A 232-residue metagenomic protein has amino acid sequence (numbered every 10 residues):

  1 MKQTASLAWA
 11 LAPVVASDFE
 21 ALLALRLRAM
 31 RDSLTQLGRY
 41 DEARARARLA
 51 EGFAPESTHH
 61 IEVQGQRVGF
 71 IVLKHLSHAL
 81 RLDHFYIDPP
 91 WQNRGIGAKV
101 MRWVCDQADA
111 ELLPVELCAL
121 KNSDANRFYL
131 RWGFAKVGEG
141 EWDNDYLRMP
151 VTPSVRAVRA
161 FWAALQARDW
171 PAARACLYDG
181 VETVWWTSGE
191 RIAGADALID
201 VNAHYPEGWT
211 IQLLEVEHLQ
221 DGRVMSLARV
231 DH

Functional and structural regions predicted by a protein language model:
A10-A24, G138: A short beta-loop-alpha structural element at the N-terminal edge of CoA-dependent acyl/N-acetyltransferase catalytic
L27-A50, G189-E190: Conserved GNAT-fold acetyl-CoA-binding loop/helix
A50-H60, R67-G69, E207-T210: A short helix-loop-beta-strand connector motif used in the catalytic cores of GNAT acetyltransferases and, in some
Q66-K74, R81-Y86: Conserved beta-strand in the GNAT
I87, N93-D106, R131: Conserved acetyl-CoA-binding loop-helix of GNAT-fold acetyltransferases
A98, K121-D145: Conserved active-site alpha-helix within GNAT-family acetyltransferase domains
A108-L120: Conserved GNAT acetyl-CoA-binding A-motif
W170-G222: A solvent-exposed, acidic/Ser-Thr-rich amphipathic alpha-helical stretch
